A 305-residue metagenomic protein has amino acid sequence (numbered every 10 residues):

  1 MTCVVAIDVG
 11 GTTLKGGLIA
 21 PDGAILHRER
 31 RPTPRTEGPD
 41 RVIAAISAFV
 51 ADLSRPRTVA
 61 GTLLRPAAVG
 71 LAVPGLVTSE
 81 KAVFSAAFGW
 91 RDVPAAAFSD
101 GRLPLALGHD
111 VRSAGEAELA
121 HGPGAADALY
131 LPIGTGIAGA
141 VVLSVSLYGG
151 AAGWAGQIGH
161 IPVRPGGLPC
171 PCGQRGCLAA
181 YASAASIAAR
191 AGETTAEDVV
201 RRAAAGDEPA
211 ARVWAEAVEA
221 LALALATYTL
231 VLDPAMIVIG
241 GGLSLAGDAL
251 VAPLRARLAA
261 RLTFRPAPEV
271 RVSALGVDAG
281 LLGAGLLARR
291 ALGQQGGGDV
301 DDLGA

Functional and structural regions predicted by a protein language model:
T2-A44, T62-L64, A82-F84, G153 (+1 more regions): Short glycine-rich, Thr/Ser-proximal phosphate-binding strand/loop in the N-terminal lobe of ATP-dependent enzymes
C3-I7, L129-L131, C170, V238: Conserved beta-strand elements of the Class I
L14-I19, G75, I137-V142: Short beta-strand scaffold segments in enzyme catalytic cores
I19, D110-A120, L245, A249 (+1 more regions): Glycine-rich phosphate-binding/hydrolytic loop that grips phosphoryl groups
R30, E37-R41, P104-G108, A117-A210 (+2 more regions): Glycine/GP-enriched mid-protein hinge/lid loop-to-helix segment characteristic of carbohydrate kinases
P34, P39-S47, A51, T62-L129 (+1 more regions): Glycine-rich phosphate-binding loop and adjoining helix at the ATP-binding site of ATP-dependent phosphoryl-transfer
R35-R55, V59-G61, A180, S186-V238 (+2 more regions): Adenine-nucleotide phosphate-binding core of ATP-dependent small-molecule kinases
